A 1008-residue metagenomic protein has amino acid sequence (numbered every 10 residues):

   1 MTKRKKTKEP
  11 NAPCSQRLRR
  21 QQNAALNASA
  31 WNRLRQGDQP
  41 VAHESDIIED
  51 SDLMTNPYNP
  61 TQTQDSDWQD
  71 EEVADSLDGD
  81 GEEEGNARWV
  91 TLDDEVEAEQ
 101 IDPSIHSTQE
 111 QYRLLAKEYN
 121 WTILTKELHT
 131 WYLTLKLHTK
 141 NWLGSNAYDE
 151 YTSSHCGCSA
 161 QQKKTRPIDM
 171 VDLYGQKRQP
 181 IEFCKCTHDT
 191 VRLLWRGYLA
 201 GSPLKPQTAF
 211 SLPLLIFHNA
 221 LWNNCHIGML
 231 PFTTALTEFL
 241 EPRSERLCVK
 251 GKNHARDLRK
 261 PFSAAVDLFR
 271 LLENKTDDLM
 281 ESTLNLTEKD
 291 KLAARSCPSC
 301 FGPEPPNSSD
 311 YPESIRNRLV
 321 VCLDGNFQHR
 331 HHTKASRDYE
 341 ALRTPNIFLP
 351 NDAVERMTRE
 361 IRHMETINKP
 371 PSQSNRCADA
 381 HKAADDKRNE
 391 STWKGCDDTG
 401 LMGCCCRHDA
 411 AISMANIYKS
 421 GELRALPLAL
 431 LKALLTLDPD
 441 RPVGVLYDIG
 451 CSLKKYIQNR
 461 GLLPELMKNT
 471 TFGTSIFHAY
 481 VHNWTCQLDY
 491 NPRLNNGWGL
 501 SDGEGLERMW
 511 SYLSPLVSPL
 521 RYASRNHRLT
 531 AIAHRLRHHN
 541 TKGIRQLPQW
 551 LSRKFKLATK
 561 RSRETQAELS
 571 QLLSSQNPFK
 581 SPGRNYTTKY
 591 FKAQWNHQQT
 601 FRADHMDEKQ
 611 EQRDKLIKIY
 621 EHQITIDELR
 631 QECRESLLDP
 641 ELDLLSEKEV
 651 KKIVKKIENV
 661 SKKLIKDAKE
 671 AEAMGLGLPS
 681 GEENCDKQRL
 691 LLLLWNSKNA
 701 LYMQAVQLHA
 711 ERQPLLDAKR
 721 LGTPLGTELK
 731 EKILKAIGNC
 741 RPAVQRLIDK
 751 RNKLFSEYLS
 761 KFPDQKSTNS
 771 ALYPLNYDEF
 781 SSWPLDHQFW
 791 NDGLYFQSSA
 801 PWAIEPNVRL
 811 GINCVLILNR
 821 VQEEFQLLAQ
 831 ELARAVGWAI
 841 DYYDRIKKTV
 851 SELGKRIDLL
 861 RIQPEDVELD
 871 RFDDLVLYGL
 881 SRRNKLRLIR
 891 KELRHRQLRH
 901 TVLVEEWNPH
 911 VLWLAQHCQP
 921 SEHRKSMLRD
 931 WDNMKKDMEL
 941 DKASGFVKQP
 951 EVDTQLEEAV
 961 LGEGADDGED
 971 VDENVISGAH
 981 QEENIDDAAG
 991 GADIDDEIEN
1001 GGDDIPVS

Functional and structural regions predicted by a protein language model:
M1-S1008: Mixed-charge, low-complexity segments
